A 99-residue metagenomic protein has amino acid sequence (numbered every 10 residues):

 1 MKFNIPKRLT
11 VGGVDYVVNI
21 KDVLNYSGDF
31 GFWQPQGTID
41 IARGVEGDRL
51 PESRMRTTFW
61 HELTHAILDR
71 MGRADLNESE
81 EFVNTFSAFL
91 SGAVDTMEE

Functional and structural regions predicted by a protein language model:
M1-S27: Short, charged/polar N-terminal "headpieces" of proteins
R8-V11, D15, Q36-T38, E80 (+1 more regions): Low-complexity, intrinsically disordered short peptide segments enriched in small/polar/basic residues
V17, A42-G44, H61, F86: Compositionally biased, intrinsically disordered low-complexity segments
N19-R43: Short, surface-exposed, low-complexity cationic segments
K21, D69-R73: Short, function-defining helix-loop hinge/capping sites that tune catalysis or transport
Q34-T58, R73: Short pre-active-site segment immediately N-terminal to the catalytic Zn-binding motif
T57-D69: Active-site recognition of the HExxH zinc-binding catalytic motif
R73-E99: Post-HExxH zinc-binding segment in Zn-dependent metallohydrolases
